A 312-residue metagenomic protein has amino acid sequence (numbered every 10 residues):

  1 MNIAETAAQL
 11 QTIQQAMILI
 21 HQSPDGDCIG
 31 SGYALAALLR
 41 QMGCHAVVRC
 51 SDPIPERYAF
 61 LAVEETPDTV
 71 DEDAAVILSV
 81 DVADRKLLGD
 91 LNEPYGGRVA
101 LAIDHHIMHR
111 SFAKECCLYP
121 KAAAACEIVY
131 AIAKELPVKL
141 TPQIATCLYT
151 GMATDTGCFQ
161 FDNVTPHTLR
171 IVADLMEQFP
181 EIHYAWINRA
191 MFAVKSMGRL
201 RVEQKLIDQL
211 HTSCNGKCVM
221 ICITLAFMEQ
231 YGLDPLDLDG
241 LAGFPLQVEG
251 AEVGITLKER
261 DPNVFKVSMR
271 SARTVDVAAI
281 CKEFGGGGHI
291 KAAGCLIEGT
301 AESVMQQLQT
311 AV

Functional and structural regions predicted by a protein language model:
N2-E5, D81-A83, A133-E135: Short, motif-level signal for alpha-helix interfacial/capping segments enriched in acidic residues and aromatics/proline
N2-S23, C28-R57, D71-V76, T154-E283 (+1 more regions): Hydrophobic helix-and-loop "lid/oligomerization" segment in the mid-to-C-terminal part of catalytic domains
I18, V48-C50, A102-I103, L140-P142: General beta-strand structural signal in soluble alpha/beta enzymes
L35-A36, P94-G96, L118-Y119, R170: Glycine-rich, phosphate-binding/catalytic loops in enzymes
A62-E115: Active-site cofactor/cluster-binding pocket
E64-P67, L118-K121, A272-R273: Short, hinge-like loop/turn segments at secondary-structure boundaries
H106-A173: Short alpha-helices
